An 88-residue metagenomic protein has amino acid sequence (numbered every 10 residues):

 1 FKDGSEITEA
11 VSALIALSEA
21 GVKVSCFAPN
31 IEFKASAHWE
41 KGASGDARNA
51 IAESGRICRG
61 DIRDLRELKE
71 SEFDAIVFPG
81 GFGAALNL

Functional and structural regions predicted by a protein language model:
F1-L88: Extended, subdomain-level signal for the structured scaffold at the beginning of enzyme domains
